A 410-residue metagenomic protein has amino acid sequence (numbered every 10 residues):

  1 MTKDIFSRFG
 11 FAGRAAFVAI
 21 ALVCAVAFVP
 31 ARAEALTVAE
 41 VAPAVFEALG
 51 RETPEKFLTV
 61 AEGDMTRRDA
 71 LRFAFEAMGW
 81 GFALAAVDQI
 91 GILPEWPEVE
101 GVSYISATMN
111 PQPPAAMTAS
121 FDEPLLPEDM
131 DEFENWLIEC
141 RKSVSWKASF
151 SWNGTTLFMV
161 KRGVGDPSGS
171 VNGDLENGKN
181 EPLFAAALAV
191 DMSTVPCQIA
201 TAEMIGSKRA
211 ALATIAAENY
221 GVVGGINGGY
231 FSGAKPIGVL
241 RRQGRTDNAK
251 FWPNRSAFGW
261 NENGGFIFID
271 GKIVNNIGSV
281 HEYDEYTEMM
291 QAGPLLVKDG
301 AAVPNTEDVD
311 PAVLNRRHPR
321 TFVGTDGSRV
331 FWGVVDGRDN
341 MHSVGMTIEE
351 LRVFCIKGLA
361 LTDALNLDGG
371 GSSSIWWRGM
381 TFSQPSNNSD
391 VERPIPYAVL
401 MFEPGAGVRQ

Functional and structural regions predicted by a protein language model:
T2-F6, G10-G13, C24, P30-E134: N-terminal propeptides
F17-V23: Sec-dependent N-terminal signal peptides
S103, C197, G264-I267, A302 (+3 more regions): Hydrophobic residues embedded in beta-strands of well-ordered beta-sheets
E132-F258, F266-F268: Zymogen propeptides
S193-V195, F231, I273, V303 (+3 more regions): Short, glycine-/Ser/Thr-/acidic-enriched flexible segments
A202-R209, K272-I277, V335-N340: Short, solvent-exposed aromatic-acidic interface loops
K235-E262, E307-N366, S372-Q410: Conserved, well-ordered active-site substructure
W252-D310: A substrate-binding/cap region within the structured catalytic cores of diverse enzymes
